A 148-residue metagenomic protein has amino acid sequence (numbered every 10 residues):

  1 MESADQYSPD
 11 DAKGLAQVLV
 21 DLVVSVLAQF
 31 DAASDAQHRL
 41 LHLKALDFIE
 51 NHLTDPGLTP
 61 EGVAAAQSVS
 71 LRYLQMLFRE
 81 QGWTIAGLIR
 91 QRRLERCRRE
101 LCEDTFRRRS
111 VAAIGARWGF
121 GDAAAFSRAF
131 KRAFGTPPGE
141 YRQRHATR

Functional and structural regions predicted by a protein language model:
M1-Y73, L77-I85, R92, R99-A124 (+1 more regions): Alpha-helical bundle regulatory/interaction domains
S127: DNA-recognition helix of C2H2 zinc fingers
